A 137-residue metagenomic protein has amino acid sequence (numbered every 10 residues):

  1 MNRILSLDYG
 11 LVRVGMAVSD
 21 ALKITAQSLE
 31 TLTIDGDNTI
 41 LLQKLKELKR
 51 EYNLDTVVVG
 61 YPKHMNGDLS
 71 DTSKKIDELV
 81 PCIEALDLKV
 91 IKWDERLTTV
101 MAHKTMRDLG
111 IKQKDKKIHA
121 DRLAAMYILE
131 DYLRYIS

Functional and structural regions predicted by a protein language model:
N2-L7, V12-S137: Phosphate- and other anionic-substrate recognition elements at nucleic-acid/protein interfaces
